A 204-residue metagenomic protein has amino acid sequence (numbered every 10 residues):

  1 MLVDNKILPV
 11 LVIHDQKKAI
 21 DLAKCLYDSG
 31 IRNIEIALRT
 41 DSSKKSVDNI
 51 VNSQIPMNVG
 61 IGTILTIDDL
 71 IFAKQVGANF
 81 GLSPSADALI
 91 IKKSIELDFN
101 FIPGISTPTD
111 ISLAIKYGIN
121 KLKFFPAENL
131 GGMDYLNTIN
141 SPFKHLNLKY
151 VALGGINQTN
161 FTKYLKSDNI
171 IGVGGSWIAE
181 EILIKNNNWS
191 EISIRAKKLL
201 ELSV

Functional and structural regions predicted by a protein language model:
M1-G77, E96, Q158, K166 (+1 more regions): Conserved N-terminal beta1-alpha1 strand-loop-helix module at the mouth
V10-V12, N33-T40, M57-L65, A78-A86 (+4 more regions): Catalytic beta/alpha-barrel core
K18, S46, D68-D69, L89-I90 (+3 more regions): Short acidic active-site motifs
I31-A37, K74-V76, L97, I115-T138 (+1 more regions): Glycine/Thr-rich beta-alpha phosphate-binding loop at enzyme active sites
I61-G62, V151-I156, V173-S176: Glycine-rich beta-strand-to-loop/alpha-helix junction loops that act as flexible
F80, P84-I90, K123-G132, N169-W189: Glycine-rich phosphate-binding active-site loops on the catalytic face of alpha/beta enzymes
G104, P108, N137, N188-S193: Charged helix-capping and loop-helix junction motifs
F143-H145: Basic phosphate/pyrophosphate-binding loop/patch that engages nucleotide-derived ligands
